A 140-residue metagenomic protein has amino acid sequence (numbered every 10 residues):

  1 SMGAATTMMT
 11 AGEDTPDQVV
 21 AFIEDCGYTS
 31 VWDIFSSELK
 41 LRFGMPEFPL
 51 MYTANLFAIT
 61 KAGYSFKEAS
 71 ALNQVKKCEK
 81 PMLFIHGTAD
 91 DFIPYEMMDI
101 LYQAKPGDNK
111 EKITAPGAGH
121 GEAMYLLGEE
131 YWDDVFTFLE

Functional and structural regions predicted by a protein language model:
S1-T7: Gly/Ala-rich beta-loop-alpha elbow adjacent to hydrolase catalytic centers
M9-Y64: Hydrolase active-site cap/lid region
A58-Q74, K80: Active-site nucleophile elbow and catalytic-triad environment of alpha/beta-hydrolase enzymes
A71, K80, P94-Q103: Short alpha-helix in the alpha/beta-hydrolase fold that links the catalytic acid
K77-E79, F84-H86, D90: Short beta-strand/loop motif that positions the catalytic acidic residue of the alpha/beta-hydrolase fold
A89-I93, G121-E122: Acidic catalytic loop of the alpha/beta-hydrolase fold
A118-E129: Catalytic histidine-centered segment of alpha/beta-hydrolase-like enzymes
D134-F138: C-terminal alpha-helix
